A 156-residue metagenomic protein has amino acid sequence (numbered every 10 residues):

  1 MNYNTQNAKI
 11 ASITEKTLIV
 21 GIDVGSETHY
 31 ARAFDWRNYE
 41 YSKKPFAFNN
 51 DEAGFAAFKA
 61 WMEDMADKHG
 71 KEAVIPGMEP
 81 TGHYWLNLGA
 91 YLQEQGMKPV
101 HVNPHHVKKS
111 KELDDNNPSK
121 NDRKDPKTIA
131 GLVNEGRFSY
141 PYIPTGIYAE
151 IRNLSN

Functional and structural regions predicted by a protein language model:
M1-N156: Phosphate- and other anionic-substrate recognition elements at nucleic-acid/protein interfaces
